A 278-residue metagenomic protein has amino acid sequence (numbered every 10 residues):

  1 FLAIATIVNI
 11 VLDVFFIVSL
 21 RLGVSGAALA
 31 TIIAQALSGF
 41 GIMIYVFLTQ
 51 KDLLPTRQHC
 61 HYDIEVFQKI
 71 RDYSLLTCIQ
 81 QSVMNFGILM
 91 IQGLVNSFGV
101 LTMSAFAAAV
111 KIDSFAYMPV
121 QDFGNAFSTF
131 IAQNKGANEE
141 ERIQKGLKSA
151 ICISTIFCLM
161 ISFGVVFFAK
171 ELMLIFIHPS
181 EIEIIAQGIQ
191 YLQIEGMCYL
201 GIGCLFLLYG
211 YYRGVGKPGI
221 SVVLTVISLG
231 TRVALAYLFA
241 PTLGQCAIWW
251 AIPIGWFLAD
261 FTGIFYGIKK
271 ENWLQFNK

Functional and structural regions predicted by a protein language model:
F1-V11, S25, L29-I32, F123 (+3 more regions): Alpha-helical transmembrane segments of multi-pass membrane transporters/permeases
L2, S114, V120, I182-L208: Alpha-helical transmembrane segments of multi-pass membrane proteins
A5, A34-S38, I42, V46 (+1 more regions): Transmembrane helical elements of multi-pass membrane transporters/channels
I7-V18, M43, L89-G93, F115 (+4 more regions): Alpha-helical transmembrane segments of multipass membrane proteins
N9, G26, M84-I88, G99 (+5 more regions): Functionally critical, cavity-lining and gating residues within the transmembrane helices of 12-TM secondary
F15-V24, S82-K111, F115, Q133 (+2 more regions): Helix-terminus/linker motif at the lipid-water interface of multi-pass membrane proteins
S19-L75, I131-C198, F239-K278: Short alpha-helical transmembrane segments in multi-pass integral membrane proteins
A105-F163, F167-A169, I202-L224: Small-residue-rich hydrophobic transmembrane alpha-helices
